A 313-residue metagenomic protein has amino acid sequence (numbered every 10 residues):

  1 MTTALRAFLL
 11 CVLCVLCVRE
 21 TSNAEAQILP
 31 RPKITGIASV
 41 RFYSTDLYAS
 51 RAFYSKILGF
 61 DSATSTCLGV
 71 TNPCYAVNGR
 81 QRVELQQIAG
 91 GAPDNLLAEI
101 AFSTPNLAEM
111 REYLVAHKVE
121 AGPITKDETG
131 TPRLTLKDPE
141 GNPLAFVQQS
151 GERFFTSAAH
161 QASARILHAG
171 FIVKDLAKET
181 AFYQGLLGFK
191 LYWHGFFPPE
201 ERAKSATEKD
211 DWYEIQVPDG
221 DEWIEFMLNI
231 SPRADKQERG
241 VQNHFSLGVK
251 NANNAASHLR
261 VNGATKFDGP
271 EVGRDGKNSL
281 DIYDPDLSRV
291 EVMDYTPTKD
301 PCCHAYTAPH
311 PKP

Functional and structural regions predicted by a protein language model:
A4-R6, L10-C17: Short, low-complexity, charge-dense intrinsically disordered segments
R19-E25: Sec/Tat signal peptide C-region and signal peptidase I cleavage site
E25-K33, R111, V115-R165, G170-F171 (+4 more regions): Vicinal oxygen chelate
P32, A38-R82, A116, T129-T135 (+2 more regions): Core segments of cupin and vicinal oxygen chelate
I37-S44, F60, V83-L85, L96-L97 (+7 more regions): Short, structured motif recognition centered on aromatic/hydrophobic residues
Y43, A101-S103, I172, S246-G248: Short hydrophobic/aromatic beta-strand micro-patches that form the beta-sheet surface supporting nucleotide- or nucleic
A49, A108-M110, A252-A256: Short, conserved charged micro-motifs
P73-A116: Mid-chain, structured segments of secreted extracytoplasmic proteins
